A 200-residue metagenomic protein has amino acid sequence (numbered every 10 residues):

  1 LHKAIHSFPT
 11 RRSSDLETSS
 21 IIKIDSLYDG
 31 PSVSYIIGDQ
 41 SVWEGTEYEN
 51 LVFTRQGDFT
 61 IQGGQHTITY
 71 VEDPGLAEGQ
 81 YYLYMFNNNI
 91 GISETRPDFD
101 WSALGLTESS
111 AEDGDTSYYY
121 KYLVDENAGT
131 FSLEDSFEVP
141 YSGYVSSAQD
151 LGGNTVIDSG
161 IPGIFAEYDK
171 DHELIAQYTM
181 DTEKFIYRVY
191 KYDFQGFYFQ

Functional and structural regions predicted by a protein language model:
L1, H6-S13: Short, small-residue-biased leader/transition segments that mark boundaries at the very start of proteins
R11-Q200: Histidine-/acidic-rich catalytic cores in large beta-rich domains
